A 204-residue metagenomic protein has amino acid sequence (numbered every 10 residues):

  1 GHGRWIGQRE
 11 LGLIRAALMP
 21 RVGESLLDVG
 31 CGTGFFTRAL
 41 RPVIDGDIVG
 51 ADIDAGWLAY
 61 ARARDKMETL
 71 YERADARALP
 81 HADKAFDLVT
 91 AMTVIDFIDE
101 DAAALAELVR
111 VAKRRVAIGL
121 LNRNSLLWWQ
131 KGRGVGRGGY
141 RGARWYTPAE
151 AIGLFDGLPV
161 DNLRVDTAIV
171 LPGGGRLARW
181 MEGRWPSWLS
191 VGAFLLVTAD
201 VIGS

Functional and structural regions predicted by a protein language model:
G1-R21, F35, A39, G175-R176 (+1 more regions): Conserved class I S-adenosyl-L-methionine
L27, T33-A78: Class I SAM-dependent methyltransferase SAM/SAH-binding core
T90: A conserved beta-strand element that flanks and buttresses the S-adenosyl-L-methionine
T93-D96: Short catalytic micro-motifs in class I SAM-dependent methyltransferases
A102-V116: A short glycine-rich, Lys/Arg-flanked "PGG" loop and its adjoining helix->strand segment in the class I
R115-G142: Conserved class I S-adenosyl-L-methionine
G142-V165: Short alpha-helix
L163-S204: A C-terminal cap/extension of S-adenosyl-L-methionine-dependent methyltransferases that defines the acceptor-substrate
